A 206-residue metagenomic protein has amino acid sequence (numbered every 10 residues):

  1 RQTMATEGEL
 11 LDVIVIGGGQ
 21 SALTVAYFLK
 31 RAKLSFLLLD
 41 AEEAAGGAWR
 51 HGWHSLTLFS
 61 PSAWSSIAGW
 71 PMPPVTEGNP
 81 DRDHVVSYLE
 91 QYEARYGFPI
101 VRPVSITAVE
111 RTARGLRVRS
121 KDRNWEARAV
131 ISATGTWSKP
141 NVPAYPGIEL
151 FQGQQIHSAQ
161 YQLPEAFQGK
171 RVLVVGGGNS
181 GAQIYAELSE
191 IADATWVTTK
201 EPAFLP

Functional and structural regions predicted by a protein language model:
R1-T3: Short, Lys/Arg-enriched N-terminal segments with co-localized hydrophobic residues within the first ~10-30 amino acids
G8-L38, G181-S189: N-terminal Rossmann-like FAD-binding beta1-loop-alpha1 element of flavoenzymes
S21, A44, S180, P202: Conserved Rossmann-like nucleotide-cofactor binding loop
L34-A41, D193-T198: Short beta-strand "acidic-cap" motif of Rossmann-like dinucleotide-binding folds
G47-S87, W196-P206: Glycine-rich active-site loop/strand segments that organize a redox cofactor
V75, D81-H84, T134-A194: Glycine-rich dinucleotide-binding loop and its adjacent helix/turn
N79-S138: Feature captures the FAD/FMN-dependent oxidoreductase FAD-binding
V104, A108, S189-P206: A Rossmann-like FAD-binding core segment of flavoenzymes
